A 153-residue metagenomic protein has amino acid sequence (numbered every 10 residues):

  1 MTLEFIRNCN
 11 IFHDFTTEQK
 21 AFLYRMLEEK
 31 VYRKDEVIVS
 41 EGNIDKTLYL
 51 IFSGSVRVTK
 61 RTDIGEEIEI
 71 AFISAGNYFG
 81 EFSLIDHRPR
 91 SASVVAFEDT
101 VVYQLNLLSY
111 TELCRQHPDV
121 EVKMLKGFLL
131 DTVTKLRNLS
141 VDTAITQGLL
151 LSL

Functional and structural regions predicted by a protein language model:
M1-L153: Cytosolic regulatory regions built on CNB/CRP/Popeye-like sensor folds
